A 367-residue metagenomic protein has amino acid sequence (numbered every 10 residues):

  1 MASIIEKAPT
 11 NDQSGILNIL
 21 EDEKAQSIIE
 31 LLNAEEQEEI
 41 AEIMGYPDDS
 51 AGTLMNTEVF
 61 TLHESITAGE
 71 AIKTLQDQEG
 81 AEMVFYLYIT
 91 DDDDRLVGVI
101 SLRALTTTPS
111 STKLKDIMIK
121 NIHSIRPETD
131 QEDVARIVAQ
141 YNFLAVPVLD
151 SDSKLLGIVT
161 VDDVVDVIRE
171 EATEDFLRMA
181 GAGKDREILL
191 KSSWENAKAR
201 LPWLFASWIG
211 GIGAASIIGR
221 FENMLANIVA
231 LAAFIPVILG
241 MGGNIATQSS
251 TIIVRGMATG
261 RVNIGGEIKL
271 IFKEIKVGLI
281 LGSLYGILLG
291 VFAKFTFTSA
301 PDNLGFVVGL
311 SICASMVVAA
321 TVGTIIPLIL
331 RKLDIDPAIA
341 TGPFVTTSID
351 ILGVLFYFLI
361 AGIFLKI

Functional and structural regions predicted by a protein language model:
M1-I235: Cytosolic regulatory modules rich in charged/polar residues
S65, A172-T321, I325-I339, P343-T347 (+1 more regions): Alpha-helical transmembrane segments and their membrane-interface boundaries that form or gate the permeation pathway
I351-L352: Active-site His/Glu-centered metal-binding helix of metallohydrolases
